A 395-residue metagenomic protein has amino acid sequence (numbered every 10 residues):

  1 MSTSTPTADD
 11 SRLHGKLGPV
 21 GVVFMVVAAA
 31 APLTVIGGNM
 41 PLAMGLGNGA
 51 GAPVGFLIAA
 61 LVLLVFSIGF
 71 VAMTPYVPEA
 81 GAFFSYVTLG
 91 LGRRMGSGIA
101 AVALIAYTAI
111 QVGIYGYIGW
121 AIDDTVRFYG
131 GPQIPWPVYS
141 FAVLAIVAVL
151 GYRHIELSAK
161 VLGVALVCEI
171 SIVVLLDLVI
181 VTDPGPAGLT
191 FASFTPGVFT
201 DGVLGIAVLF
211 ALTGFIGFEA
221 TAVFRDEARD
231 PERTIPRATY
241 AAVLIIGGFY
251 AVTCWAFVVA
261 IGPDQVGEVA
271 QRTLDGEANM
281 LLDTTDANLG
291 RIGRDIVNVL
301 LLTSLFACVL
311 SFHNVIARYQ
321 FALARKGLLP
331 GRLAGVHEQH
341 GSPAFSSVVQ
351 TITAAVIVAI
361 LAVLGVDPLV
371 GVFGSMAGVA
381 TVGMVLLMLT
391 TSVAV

Functional and structural regions predicted by a protein language model:
M1-G51, L63-L64, I68, G188-T195: Membrane-interface "cap" regions at the ends of multi-pass membrane proteins
S4-G15, P53, Y129-V138, G163-N298: Helix-loop-helix junctions that connect adjacent transmembrane segments in multi-pass membrane transporters
L13, T74, R127, A145-C168 (+2 more regions): Membrane-water interface regions at transmembrane-helix termini and the short interhelical loops of multi-pass membrane
L46-A50, P78-A80, L89-M95, D226-T234 (+3 more regions): Juxtamembrane helix-boundary/capping and inter-helix hinge elements in multi-pass membrane proteins
V65-L144, V149, L305, V309-I316 (+3 more regions): Hydrophobic transmembrane alpha-helices that form the core helical bundles of multi-pass secondary transporters
E79, V102-Y115, A220-E227, R291-G331 (+2 more regions): Membrane-helix boundary/coupling elements in multi-pass transport proteins
S85-Y86, G92, D124-F128, L244-L310 (+1 more regions): TM-loop-TM module centered on a large, flexible mid-protein loop between adjacent transmembrane helices in multi-pass
V173, T353-A354, S375-V395: Hydrophobic alpha-helical segments of multi-pass membrane transport proteins
